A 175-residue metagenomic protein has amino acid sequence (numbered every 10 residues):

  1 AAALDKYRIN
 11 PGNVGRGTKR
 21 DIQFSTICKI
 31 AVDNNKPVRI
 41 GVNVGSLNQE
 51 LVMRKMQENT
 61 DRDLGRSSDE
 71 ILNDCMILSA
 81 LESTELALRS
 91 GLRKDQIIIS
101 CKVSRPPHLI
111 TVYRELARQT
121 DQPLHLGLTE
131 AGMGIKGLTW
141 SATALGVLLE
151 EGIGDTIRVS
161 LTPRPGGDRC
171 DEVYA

Functional and structural regions predicted by a protein language model:
A1-L47, V52-D61, G65-S68: Active-site-proximal beta-alpha core segment in soluble small-molecule metabolic enzymes
R20, C28, D33, E58-A175: Catalytic alpha/beta core domains of metabolic enzymes, predominantly
